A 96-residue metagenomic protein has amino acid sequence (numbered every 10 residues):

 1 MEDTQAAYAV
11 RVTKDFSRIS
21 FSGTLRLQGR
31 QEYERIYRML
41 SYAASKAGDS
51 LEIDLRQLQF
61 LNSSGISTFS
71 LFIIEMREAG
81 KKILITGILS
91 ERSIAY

Functional and structural regions predicted by a protein language model:
M1-R38: STAS-typified acidic loop motif
V10, I19, I53, I83-I85: Hydrophobic beta-strand residues in large extracellular and virion-surface proteins
F16, G48-S50, G80-K82: A general structural motif
F21-G23, L55-Q57, G87: Short glycine-centered, acidic/aromatic-flanked micro-motifs in structured strand/loop junctions that mark active-site
G29-E32, L61-I66: Active-site-adjacent loop/helix micro-motif of nuclease/hydrolase catalytic cores
R38-Y42, F72-E75: A generic secondary-structure signal
L40-S64: Short, glycine-/small-residue-enriched flexible loop/hinge segments at domain edges that mediate gating
T68-Y96: Amphipathic, Lys/Arg-enriched alpha-helical "gate/interface" segment within cytosolic domains that mediates
